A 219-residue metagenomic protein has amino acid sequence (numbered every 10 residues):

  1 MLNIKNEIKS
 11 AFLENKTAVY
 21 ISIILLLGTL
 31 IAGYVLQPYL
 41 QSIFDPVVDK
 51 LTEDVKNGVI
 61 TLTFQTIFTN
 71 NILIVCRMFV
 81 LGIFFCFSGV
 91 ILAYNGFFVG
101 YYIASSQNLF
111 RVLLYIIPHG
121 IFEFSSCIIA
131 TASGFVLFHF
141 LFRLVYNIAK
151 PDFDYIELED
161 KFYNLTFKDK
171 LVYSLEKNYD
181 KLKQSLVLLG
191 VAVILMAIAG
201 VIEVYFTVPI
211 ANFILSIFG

Functional and structural regions predicted by a protein language model:
M1-K16, L62-Q65, L73, K168-K183: Cytosolic juxtamembrane amphipathic/interface segments immediately preceding and feeding into a transmembrane helix
F12-I43: N-terminal signal-anchor transmembrane alpha helix
Y34-V55, I210-I214: Interfacial/capping segments of alpha-helical transmembrane domains
K56-F85: Interfacial helix-start motif at the membrane-water boundary
V80-L81, I129-H139: Membrane-interfacial alpha-helical segments at the cytosolic side of multi-pass membrane proteins
L92-Q107: Conserved mixed alpha/beta catalytic, RNA-binding, or beta-rich assembly cores of soluble enzyme, regulatory
P118-A130: Membrane-interface loop-to-helix entry segments
R143-G219: Terminal transmembrane helical module of multi-pass membrane proteins
